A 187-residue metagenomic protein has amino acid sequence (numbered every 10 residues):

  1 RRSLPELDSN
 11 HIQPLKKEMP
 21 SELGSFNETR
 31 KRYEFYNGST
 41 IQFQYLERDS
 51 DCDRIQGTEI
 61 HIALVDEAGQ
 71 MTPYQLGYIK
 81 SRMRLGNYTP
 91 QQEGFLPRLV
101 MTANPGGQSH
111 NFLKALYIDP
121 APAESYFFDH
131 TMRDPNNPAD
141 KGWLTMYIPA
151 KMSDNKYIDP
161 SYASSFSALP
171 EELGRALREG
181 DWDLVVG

Functional and structural regions predicted by a protein language model:
R1-G187: Phosphate/NTP-binding elements of NTP-utilizing enzymes
